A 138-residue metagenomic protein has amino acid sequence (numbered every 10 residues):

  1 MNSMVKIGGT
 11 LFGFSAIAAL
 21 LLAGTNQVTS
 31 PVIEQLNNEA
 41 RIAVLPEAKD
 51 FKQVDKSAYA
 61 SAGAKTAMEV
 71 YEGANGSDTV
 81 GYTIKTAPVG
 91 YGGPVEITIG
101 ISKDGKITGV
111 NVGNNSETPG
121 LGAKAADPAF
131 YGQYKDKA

Functional and structural regions predicted by a protein language model:
N2-A138: Flexible, solvent-exposed loop/hinge segments and secondary-structure transition points
